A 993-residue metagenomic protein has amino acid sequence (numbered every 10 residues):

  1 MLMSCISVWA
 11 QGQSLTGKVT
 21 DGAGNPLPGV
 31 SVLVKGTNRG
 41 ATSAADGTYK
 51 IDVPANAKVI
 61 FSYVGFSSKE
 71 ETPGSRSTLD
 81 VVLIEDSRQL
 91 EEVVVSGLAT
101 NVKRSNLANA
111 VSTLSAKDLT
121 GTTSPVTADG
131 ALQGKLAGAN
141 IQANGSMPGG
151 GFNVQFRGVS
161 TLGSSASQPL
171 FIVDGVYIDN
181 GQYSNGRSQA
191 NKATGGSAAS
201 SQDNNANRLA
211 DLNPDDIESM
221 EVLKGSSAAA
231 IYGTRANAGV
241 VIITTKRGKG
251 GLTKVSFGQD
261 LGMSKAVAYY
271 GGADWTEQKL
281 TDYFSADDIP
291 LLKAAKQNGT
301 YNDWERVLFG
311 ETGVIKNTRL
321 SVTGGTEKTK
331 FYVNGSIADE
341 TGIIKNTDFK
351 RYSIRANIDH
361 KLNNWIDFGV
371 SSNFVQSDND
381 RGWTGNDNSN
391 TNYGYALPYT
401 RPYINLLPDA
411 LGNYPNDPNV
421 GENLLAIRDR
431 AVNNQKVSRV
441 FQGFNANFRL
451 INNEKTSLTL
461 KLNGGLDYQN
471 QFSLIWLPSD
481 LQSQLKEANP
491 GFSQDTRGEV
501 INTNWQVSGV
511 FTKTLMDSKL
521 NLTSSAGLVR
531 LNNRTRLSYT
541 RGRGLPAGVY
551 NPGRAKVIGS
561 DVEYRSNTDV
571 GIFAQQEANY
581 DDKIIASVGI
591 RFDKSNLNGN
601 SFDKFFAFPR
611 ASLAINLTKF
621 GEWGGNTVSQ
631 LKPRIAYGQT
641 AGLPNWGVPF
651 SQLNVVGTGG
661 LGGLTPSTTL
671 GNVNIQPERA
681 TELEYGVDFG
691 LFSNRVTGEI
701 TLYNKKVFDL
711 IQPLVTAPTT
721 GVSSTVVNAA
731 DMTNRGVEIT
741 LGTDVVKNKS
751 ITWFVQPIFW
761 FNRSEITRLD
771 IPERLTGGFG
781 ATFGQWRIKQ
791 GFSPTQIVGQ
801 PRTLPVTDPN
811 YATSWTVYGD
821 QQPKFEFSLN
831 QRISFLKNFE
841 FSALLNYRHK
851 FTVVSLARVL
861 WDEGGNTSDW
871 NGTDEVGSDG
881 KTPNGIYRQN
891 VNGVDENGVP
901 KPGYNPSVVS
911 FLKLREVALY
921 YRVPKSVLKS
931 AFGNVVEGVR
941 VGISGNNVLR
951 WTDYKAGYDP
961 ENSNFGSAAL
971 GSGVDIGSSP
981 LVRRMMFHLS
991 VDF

Functional and structural regions predicted by a protein language model:
M1-R355, H360-N363, D367-V375, Y414 (+2 more regions): Short, small/polar-rich motifs associated with maturation and membrane association, primarily at protein termini
S256-K296, V727, D744-Q822, A857 (+3 more regions): Conserved small-residue
A266-A268, Q297-F309, G313-S336, E340-T347 (+8 more regions): Flexible loop and strand-edge segments within Gram-negative outer membrane beta-barrel domains
T276-T300, S389-A426, L477-S493, R534-V562 (+5 more regions): Surface-exposed loop/turn segments flanking beta-strands in extracellular/periplasmic regions
K293-T323, P478, E487-I585, Y637 (+3 more regions): Outer-membrane beta-barrel transmembrane domain signature of Gram-negative proteins, especially the mid-to-C-terminal
E311-E327, S336-A338, L424-S473, Q494-M516 (+10 more regions): Outer-membrane beta-barrel transmembrane strands
I343-R351, N373-V375, R381-N386, S438-R439 (+4 more regions): Small-side-chain secondary-structure face that scaffolds active or pore-lining regions
L425, S595, R848-R940, G945-N946: Extracytoplasmic gating/loop element in the C-terminal half of outer-membrane beta-barrel translocons and assembly
